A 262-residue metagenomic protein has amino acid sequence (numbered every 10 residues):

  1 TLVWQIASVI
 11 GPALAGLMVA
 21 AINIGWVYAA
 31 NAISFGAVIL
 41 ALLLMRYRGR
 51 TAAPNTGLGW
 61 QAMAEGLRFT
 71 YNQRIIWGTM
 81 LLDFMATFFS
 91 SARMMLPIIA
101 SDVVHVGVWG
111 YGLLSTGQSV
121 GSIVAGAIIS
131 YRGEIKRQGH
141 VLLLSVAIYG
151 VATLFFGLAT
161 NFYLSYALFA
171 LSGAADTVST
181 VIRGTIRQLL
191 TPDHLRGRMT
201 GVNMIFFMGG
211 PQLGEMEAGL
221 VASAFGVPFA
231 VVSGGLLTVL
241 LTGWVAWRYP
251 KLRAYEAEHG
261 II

Functional and structural regions predicted by a protein language model:
T1-I262: Alpha-helical transmembrane-bundle signature of multi-pass membrane transport and export proteins
